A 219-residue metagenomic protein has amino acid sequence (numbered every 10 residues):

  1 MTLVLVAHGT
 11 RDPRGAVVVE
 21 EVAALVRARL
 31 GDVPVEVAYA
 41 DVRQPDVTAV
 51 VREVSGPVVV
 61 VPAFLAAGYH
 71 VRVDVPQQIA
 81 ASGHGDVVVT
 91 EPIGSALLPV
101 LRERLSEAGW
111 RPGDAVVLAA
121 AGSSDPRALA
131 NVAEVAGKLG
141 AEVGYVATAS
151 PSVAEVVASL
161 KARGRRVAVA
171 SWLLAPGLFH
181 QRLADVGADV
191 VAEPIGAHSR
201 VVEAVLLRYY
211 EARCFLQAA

Functional and structural regions predicted by a protein language model:
M1-A219: Active-site-proximal alpha-helix that buttresses catalytic centers in soluble enzyme cores
